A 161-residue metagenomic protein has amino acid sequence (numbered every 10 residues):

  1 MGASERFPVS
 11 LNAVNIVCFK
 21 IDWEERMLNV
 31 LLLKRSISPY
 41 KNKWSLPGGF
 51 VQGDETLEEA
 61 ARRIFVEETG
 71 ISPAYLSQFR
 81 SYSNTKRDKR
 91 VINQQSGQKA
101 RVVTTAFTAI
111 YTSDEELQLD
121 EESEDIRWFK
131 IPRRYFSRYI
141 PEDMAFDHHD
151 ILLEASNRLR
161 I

Functional and structural regions predicted by a protein language model:
M1-S45, P73: N-terminal strand-loop-strand
N12, E59, V66, G70-L117 (+3 more regions): Active-site segment of metal-dependent pyrophosphate-handling enzymes, primarily the Nudix hydrolase catalytic core
V17-F19, F107-T108, R127: Conserved hydrophobic/aromatic positions in well-ordered beta-strands
K20, I37, F50, R80-S83 (+2 more regions): Short, flexible loop/turn elements at secondary-structure junctions
K34-S36, K41, G48, R101-T104 (+1 more regions): Short, His- and charge-rich active-site/binding loops that engage polyanionic ligands
P39-W44, Y111-I161: Nudix hydrolase/Nudix homology domain
L46-D54: Short histidine-centered catalytic/ligand-binding loop motif
D54-A60: N-terminal phosphate-binding loop and adjacent alpha-helix
